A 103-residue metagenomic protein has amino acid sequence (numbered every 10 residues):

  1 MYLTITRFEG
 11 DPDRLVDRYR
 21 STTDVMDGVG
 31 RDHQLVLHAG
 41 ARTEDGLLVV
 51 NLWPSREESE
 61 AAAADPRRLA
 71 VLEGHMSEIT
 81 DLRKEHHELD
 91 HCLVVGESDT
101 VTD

Functional and structural regions predicted by a protein language model:
M1-L48, L52-L69, S77-D103: Short S/T/G/P-rich N-terminal loop/turn motif that feeds into the first structured element of a domain
G74: Short catalytic/binding micro-motifs of nucleotide second-messenger systems
